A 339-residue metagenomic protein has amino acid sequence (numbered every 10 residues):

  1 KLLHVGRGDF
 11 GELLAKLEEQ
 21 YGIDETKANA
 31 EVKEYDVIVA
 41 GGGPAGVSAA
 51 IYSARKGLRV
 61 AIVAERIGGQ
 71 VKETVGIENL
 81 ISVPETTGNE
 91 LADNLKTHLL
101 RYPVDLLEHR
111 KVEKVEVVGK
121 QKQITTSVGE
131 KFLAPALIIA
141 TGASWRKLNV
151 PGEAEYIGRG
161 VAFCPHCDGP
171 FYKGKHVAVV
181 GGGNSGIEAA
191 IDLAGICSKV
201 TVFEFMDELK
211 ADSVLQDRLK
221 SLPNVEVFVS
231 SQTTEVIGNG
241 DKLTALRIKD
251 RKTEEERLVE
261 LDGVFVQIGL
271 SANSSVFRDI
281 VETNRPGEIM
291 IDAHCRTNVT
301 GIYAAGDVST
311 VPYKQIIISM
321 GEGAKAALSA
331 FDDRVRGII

Functional and structural regions predicted by a protein language model:
K1-V37, R55-R59, K249-R251, E255-G263 (+4 more regions): Rossmann-like nucleotide/phosphate-binding core characteristic of flavoprotein oxidoreductases
F10, L14-Y35, A143-I196, M290-D292: Glycine-rich dinucleotide-binding loop and its adjacent helix/turn
V32-D36, H109, K173-K175, S230 (+1 more regions): Phosphate-coordination loops involved in phosphoryl transfer and adenosine-cofactor binding
Y35-V104, I187-S213, K220, F228 (+1 more regions): Beta1-alpha1 glycine-rich phosphate/pyrophosphate-binding loop at the start of Rossmann-like nucleotide-binding domains
A40-G41, I139, A178-G181: Conserved N-terminal Rossmann-fold NAD(P)-binding element of oxidoreductases
S48, Y52-V60, T141, A154-I157 (+1 more regions): N-terminal FAD cofactor-binding segment of flavoenzymes
A92-A134, I139, A194-A293, D332-I339: A Rossmann-like FAD-binding core segment of flavoenzymes
S144, N149, E155-F171, E260 (+3 more regions): FAD-site-proximal beta/loop scaffold in flavoenzymes
